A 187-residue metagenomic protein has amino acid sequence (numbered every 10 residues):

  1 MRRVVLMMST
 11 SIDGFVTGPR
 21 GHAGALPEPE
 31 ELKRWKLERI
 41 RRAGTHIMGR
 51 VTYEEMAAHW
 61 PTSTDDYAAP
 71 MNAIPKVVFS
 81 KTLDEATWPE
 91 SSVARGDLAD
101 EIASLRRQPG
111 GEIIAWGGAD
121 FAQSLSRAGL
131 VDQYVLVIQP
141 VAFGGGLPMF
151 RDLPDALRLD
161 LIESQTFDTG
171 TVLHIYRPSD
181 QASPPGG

Functional and structural regions predicted by a protein language model:
M1-G187: Enzymes that bind and transform nitrogen-containing heteroaromatic metabolites
